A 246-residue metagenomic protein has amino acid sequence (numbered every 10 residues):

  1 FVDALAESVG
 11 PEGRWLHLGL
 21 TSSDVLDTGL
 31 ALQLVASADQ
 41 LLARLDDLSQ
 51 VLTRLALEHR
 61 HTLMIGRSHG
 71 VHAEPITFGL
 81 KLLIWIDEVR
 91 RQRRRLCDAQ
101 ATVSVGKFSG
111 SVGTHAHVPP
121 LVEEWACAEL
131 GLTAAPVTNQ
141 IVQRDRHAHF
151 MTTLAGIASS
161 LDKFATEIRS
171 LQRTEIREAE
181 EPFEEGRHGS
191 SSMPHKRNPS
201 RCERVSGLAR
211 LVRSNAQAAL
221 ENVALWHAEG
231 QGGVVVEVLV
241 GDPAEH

Functional and structural regions predicted by a protein language model:
F1-S109, H115, P119-W125, A134 (+2 more regions): A helix-coil-helix interface module used to build multimeric assemblies and to scaffold catalytic/cofactor sites
L16-G19, V234-V238: Short N-terminal alpha-helical targeting/association segments
A36, L80, A148-G156, G241: Short, well-ordered beta-strand elements within core beta-sheets of diverse protein domains
V51-E58, Q92-R95, A99-T102, S160 (+4 more regions): Amphipathic, soluble alpha-helical interaction motifs
S104, F183-G189, A224-G232: Short acidic (Asp/Glu) and glycine-rich catalytic loops that position anionic groups and cofactors
L121-Q217: Acidic, glycine-rich loop-and-beta core segments that form the ion-binding/anion-interacting portion of active sites
M193-K196, V240, A244: Intrinsically disordered, low-complexity peptide-like regions
L211-V235, G241-H246: Long, amphipathic alpha-helical stalk/connector segments used for oligomerization, subunit docking, or mechanical
